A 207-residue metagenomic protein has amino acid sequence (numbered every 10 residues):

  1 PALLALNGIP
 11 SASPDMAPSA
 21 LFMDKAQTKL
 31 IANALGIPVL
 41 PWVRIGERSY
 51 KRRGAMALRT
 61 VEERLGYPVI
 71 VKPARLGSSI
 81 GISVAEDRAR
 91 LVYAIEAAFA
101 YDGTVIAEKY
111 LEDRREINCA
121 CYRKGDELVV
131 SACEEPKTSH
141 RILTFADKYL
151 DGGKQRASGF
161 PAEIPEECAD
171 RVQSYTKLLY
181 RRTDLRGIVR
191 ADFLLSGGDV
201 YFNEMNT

Functional and structural regions predicted by a protein language model:
L3-A20: Short, acidic/small-residue loops that bind anionic groups at enzyme active sites
L4, K109, A120, Y180-T207: Conserved metal-phosphate-binding beta-hairpin within the catalytic cores of diverse ATP-dependent phosphoryl-transfer
P10, P38-P41, V129: Conserved beta-strand segments of alpha/beta enzyme cores
A12, I70, I106, R190 (+1 more regions): Generic enzyme active-site microenvironment
S19-R114, Q173: Active-site nucleotide/adenylate-binding loops and adjacent lid/helix of ATP-dependent enzymes
S79, S139-I142, N206-T207: Glycine-rich phosphate/pyrophosphate-binding beta-alpha loops
E86-S174, L195, D199-Y201: Phosphate-binding site of ATP-dependent enzymes
